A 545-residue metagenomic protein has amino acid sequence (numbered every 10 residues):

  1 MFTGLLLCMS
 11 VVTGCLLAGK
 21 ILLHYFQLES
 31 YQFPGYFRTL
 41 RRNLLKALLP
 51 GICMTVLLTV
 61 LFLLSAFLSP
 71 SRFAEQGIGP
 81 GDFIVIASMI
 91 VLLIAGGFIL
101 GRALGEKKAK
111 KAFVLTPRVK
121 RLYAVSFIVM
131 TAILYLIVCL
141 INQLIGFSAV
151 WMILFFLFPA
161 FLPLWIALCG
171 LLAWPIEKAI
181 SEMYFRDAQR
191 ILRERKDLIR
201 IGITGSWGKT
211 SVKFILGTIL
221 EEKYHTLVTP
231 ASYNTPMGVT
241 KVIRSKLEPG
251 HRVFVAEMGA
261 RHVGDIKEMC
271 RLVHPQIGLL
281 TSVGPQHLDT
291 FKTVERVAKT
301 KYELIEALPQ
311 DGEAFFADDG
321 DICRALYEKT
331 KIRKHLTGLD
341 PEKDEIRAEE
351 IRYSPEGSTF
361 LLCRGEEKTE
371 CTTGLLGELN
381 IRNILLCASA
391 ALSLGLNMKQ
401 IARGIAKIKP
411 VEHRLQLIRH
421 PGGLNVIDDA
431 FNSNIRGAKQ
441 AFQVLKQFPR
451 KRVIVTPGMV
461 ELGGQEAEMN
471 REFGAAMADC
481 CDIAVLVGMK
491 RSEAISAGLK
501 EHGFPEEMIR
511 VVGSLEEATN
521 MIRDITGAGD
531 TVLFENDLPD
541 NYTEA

Functional and structural regions predicted by a protein language model:
M1-A149, F156-W174, L379, S389-M398 (+2 more regions): ATP-dependent carboxylate-amine ligase
S65-I78, T116, M130-F147, K241 (+3 more regions): Extended acidic/charged loop-beta regions that coordinate divalent cations and stabilize anionic phosphate/carboxylate
C169-D187: N-terminal pre-Walker A segment at the start of P-loop NTPase domains
M183-E194, Q416, N520: A short, basic/flexible loop-to-alpha-helix module at the beginning of a structural domain
A188-N234: Walker A (P-loop) phosphate-binding motif
H251-I266, V426-N432: Switch II (G3) loop of P-loop NTPases
Q276, Q310-G312, A528-G529: Short glycine-dipeptide loop
L280-N425, R450, A475, D479-I483 (+1 more regions): Acidic, Mg2+-coordinating active-site environments of NTP-dependent enzymes
